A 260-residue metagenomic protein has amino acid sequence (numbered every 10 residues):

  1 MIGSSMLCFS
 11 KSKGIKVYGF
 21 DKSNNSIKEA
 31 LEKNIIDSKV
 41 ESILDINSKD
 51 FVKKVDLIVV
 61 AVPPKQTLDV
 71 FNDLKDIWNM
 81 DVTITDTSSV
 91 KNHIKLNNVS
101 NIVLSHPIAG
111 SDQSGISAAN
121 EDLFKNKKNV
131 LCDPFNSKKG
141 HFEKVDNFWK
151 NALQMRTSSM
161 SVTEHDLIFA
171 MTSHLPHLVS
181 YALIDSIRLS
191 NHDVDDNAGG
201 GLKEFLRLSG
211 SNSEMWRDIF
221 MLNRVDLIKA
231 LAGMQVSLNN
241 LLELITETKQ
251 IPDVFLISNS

Functional and structural regions predicted by a protein language model:
M1-D50, L57: NAD(P)+-binding Rossmann beta1-loop-alpha1 motif at the extreme N-terminus of oxidoreductases
V17, I102, T157: Hydrophobic anchor at the start of a short beta-strand that flanks the dinucleotide cofactor-binding loop
K22-S23, V62-P63, T87: Short beta->alpha hinge that forms the Motif I/post-I loop of the SAM-binding pocket
D50-F51, L123: Structural alpha-helical scaffold elements that stabilize or flank donor/cofactor-binding regions in carbohydrate
I58-V59, T85: N-terminal Rossmann-like NAD(P) cofactor-binding module of classical short-chain dehydrogenase/reductase
Q66-A118: Rossmann-like NAD(P)(H) cofactor-binding subdomain of soluble oxidoreductases
E121-R207: Internal alpha-helical scaffold of NAD(P)-dependent oxidoreductase catalytic cores
D193-N259: Interdomain hinge/lid region at the active-site interface of Rossmann-like NAD(P)-dependent oxidoreductases
